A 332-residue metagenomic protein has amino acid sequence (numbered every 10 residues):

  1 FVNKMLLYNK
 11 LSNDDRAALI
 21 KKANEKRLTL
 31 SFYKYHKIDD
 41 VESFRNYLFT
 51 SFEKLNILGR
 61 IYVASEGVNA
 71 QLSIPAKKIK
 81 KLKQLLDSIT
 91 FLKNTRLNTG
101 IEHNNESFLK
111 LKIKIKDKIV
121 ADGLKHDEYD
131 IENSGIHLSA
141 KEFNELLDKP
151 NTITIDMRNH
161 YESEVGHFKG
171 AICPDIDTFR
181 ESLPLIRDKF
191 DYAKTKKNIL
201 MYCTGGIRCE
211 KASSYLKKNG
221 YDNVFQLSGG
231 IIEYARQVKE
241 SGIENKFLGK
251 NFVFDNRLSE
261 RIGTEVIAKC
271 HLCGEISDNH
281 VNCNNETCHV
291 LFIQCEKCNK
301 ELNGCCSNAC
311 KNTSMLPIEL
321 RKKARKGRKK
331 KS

Functional and structural regions predicted by a protein language model:
F1-K4: Short, Lys/Arg-enriched N-terminal segments with co-localized hydrophobic residues within the first ~10-30 amino acids
L6-I136, N159-I199, I207-S332: Rhodanese-like catalytic fold shared by cysteine-dependent sulfurtransferases and DSP/PTP-type phosphatases
L55, K149-P150: Structured helix-beta-strand junction loops
G135-K149: Internal catalytic-core helix/loop-beta-alpha segment that presents or stabilizes conserved functional determinants
I153-M157: Short hydrophobic beta-strand that contains or immediately precedes a catalytic carboxylate
